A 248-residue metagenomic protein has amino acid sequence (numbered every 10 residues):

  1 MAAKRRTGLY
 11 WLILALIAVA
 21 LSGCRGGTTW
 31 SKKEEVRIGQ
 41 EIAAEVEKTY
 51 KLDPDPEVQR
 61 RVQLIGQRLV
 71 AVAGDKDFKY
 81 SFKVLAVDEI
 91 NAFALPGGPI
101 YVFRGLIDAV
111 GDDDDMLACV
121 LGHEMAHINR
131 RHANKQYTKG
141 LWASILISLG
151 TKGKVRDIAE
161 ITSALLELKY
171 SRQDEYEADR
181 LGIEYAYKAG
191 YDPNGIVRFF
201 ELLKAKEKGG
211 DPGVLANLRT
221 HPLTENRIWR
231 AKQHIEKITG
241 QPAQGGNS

Functional and structural regions predicted by a protein language model:
M1-S22: Sec-dependent bacterial lipoprotein signal peptides
W11-L12, L21-S248: A Zn2+-metalloprotease active-site environment signal
